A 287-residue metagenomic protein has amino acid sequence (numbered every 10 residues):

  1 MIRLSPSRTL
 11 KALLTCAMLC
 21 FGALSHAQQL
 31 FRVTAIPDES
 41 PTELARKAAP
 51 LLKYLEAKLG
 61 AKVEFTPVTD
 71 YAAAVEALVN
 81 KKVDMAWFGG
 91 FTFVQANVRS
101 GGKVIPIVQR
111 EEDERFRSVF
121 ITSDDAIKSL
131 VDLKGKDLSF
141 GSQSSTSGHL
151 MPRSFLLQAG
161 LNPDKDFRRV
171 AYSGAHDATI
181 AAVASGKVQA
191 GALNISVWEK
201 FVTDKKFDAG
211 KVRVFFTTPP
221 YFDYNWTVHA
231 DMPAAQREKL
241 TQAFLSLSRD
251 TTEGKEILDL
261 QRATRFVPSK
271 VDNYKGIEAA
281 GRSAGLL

Functional and structural regions predicted by a protein language model:
I2-L14: Bacterial N-terminal signal peptides that target proteins for export
G22-L24: N-terminal signal peptide c-region/cleavage motif recognized by signal peptidases
Q28-A35, E39-P50, Y221-D223, T227-L287: An extracytoplasmic/periplasmic, membrane-proximal ligand-sensing/linker region
Q28-T92: Extracytoplasmic small-molecule ligand-binding "clamshell" domains of the periplasmic binding protein/Venus flytrap
D38-P41, A45, E112, I121-I127 (+2 more regions): Short coil/turn segments
A72-A86, R99-S100, V131-K134, A175-S196: Short helices/loops that flank or line small-molecule/ion binding pockets
E76-D132: Acidic, polar ligand-binding/catalytic clefts
A126, K136-A235: Pocket-lining segment of extracytoplasmic ligand-binding domains
